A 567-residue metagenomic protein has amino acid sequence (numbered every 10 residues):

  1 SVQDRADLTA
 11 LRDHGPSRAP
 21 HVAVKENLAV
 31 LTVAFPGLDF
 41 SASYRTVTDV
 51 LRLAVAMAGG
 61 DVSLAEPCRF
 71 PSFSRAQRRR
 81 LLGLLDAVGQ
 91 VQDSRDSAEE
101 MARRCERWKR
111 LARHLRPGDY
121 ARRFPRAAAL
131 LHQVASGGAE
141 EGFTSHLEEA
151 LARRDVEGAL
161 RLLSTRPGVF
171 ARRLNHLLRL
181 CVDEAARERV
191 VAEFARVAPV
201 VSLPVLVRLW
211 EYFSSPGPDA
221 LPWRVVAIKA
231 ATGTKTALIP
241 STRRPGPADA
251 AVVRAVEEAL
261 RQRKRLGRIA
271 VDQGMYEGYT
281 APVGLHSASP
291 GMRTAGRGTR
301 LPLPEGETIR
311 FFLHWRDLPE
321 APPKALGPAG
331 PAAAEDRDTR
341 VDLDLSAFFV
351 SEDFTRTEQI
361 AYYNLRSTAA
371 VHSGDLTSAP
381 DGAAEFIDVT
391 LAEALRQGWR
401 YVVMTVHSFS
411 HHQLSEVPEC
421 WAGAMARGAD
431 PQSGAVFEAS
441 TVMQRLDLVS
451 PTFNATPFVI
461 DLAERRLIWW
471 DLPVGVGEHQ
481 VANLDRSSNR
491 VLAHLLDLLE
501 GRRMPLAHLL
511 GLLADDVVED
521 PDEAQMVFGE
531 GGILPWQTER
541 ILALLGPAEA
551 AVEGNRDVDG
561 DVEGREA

Functional and structural regions predicted by a protein language model:
S1-A567: Intrinsic-disorder/low-complexity signal
